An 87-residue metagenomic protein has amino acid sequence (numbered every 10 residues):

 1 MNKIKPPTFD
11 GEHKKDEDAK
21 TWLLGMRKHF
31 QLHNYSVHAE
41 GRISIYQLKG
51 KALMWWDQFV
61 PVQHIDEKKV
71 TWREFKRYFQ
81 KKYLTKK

Functional and structural regions predicted by a protein language model:
M1-K87: Retroviral Gag capsid
